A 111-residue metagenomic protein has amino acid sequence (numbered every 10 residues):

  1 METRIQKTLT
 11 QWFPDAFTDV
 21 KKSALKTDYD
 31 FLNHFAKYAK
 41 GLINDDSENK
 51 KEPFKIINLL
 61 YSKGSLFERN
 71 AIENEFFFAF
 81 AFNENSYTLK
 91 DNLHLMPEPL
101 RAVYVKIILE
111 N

Functional and structural regions predicted by a protein language model:
M1-K40: Short terminal alpha-helical segments
E2, S86-N111: Eukaryotic acidic, Ser/Thr-rich intrinsically disordered low-complexity regions
P14, N58-S62, R101: HEAT/HEAT-like alpha-solenoid repeats
F17, D28-F31, F35, K50 (+4 more regions): A generic structural signal for ordered alpha-helices
D19-K21, L60-S65, K106-I107: Helix-loop junctions that connect tandem helical modules in alpha-solenoid scaffolds
S23-L25, S62, E98: Solenoid-like repeat scaffolds
L42, D46, K106-L109: Solvent-exposed, well-ordered amphipathic alpha-helical segments that flank/support binding or catalytic loops
N44-L95: Amphipathic protein-protein interaction modules
